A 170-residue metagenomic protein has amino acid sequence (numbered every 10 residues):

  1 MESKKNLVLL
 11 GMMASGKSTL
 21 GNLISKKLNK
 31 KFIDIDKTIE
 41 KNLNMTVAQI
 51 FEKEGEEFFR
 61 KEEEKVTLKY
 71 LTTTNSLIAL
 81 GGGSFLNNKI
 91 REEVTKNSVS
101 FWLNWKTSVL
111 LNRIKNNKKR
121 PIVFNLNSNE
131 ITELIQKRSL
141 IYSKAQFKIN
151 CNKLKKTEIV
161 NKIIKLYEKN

Functional and structural regions predicted by a protein language model:
M1-K4, L23, K27, Q136-N170: NTP-dependent small-molecule kinase module
L9: Hydrophobic anchor at the beta1->P-loop junction of P-loop NTPases
M12: P-loop (Walker A) phosphate-binding loop of NTP-binding proteins
S18: Walker A/P-loop
I35-T95, R120, S128, Q136-S139: ATP-dependent small-molecule kinase phosphotransfer cores that center on conserved nucleotide phosphate-binding segments
G82-F85, K106-S108, L154: Short glycine-rich anion-binding loops that position phosphate/pyrophosphate groups of nucleotides and phosphorylated
N97-L140: A glycine- and Lys/Arg-enriched "phosphate-lid" helix/loop adjacent to the NTP-binding pocket of small-molecule kinases
